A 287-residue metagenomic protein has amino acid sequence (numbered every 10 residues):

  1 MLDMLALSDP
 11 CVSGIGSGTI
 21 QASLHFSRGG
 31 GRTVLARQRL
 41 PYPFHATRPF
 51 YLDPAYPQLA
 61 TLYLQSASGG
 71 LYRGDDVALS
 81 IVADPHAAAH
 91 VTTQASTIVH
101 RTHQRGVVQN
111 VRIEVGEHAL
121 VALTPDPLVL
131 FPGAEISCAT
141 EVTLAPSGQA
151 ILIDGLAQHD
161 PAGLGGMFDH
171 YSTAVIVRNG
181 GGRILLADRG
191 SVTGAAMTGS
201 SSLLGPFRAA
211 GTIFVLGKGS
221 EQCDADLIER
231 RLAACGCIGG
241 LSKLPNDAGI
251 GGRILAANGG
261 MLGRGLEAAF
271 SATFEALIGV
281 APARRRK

Functional and structural regions predicted by a protein language model:
L2-M4, D9-Q21, H25-P41, G116-L123 (+5 more regions): N-terminal intrinsically disordered, cationic/polar leader segments that include organellar targeting peptides
L2-P127, P132: N-terminal, charged/glycine-rich beta-strand/loop interface patches
I20-A22, A60, V77-L79, A87 (+7 more regions): Structural beta-strand/beta-sheet cores of well-ordered domains, especially the beta-sheet scaffolds that support
S23-H25, Y63, S80-V82, R112-E114 (+5 more regions): Residue-level recognition of well-ordered beta-strand positions that form the cores of beta-sheet-rich folds across
F26-R28, A83-P85, T97, E117 (+7 more regions): Beta-strand elements of well-folded, non-transmembrane domains
F44-R48, H100-G106, G133-E135, P161-G165 (+2 more regions): A short, polar/proline- and glycine-enriched secondary-structure boundary/capping micro-motif
T102-M167, I176: Internal, conserved structured core segments that host functional sites
D154-K287: A structural signal for small-residue-enriched, beta-sheet-centric alpha/beta enzyme cores and oligomeric scaffold folds
